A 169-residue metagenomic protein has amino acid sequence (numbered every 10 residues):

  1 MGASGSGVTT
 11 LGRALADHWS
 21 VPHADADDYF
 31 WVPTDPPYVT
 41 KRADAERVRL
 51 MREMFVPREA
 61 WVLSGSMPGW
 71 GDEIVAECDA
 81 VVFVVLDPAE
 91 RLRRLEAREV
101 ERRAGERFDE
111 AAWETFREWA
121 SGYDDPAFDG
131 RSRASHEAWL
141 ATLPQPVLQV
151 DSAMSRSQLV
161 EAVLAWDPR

Functional and structural regions predicted by a protein language model:
A3: P-loop (Walker A) phosphate-binding loop of NTP-binding proteins
S6: ATP-binding Walker
T9: Walker A/P-loop
R13, D17-P57: Conserved substrate/cofactor phosphate-moiety recognition/catalytic segment in nucleotide-dependent phosphotransferases
W19, E77-C78, L143: Short, structured coil segments at secondary-structure junctions
D44-A89: Glycine-rich phosphate-binding loop used to anchor ATP phosphates in small-molecule kinases, encompassing both
V81, V85-S132: A glycine- and Lys/Arg-enriched "phosphate-lid" helix/loop adjacent to the NTP-binding pocket of small-molecule kinases
G122-R169: NTP-dependent small-molecule kinase module
